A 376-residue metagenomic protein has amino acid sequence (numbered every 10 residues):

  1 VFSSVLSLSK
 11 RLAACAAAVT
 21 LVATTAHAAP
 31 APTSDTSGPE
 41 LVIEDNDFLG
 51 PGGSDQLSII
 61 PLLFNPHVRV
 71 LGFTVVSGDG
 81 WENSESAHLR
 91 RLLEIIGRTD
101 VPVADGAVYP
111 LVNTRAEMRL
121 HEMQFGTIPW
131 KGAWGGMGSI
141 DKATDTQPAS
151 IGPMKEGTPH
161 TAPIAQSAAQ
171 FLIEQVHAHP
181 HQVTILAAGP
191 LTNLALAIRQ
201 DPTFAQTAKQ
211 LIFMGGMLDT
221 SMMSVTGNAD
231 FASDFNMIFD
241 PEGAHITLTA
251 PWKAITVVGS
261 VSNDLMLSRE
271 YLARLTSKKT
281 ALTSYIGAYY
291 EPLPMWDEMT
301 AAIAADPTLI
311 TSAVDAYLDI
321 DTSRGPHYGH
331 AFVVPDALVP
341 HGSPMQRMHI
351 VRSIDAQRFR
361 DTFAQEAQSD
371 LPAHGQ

Functional and structural regions predicted by a protein language model:
F2-C15: Bacterial N-terminal signal peptides that target proteins for export
A17-T25: Hydrophobic core
A26-P30: Boundary at the C-terminal end of the N-terminal hydrophobic targeting segment
P32-E40, L57-N65, R69-V70, F235-I238 (+1 more regions): Conformational coupling and interaction surfaces
T33-E94, R98-T99, T114, D141-V257: Active-site histidine-anchored catalytic micro-motif
G80-H88, L111-V112, M217-S221, D319-A337: Short, mixed-charge aromatic SLiMs
V101-P159: Surface-exposed loop and adjacent secondary-structure segments within mature catalytic domains
A107-L111, T192, G215-L218, G259-L265 (+1 more regions): Glycine-rich beta-alpha junction loops
